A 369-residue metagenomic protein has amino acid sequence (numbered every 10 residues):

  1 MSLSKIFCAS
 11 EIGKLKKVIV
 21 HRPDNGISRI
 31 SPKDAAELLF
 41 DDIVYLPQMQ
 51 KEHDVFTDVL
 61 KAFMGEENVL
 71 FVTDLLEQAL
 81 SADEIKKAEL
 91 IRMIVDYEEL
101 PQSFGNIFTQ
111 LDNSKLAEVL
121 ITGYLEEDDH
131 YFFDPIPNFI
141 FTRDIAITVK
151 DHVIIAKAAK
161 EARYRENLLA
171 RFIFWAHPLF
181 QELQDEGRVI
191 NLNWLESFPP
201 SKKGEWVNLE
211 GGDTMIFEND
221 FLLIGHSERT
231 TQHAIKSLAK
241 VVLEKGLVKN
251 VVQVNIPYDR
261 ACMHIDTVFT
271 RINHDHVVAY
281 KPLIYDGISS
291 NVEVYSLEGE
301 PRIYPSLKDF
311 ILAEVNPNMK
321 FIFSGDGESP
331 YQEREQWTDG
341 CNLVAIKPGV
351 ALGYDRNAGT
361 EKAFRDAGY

Functional and structural regions predicted by a protein language model:
M1-Y369: The feature marks the mature, well-folded catalytic cores of soluble enzymes
